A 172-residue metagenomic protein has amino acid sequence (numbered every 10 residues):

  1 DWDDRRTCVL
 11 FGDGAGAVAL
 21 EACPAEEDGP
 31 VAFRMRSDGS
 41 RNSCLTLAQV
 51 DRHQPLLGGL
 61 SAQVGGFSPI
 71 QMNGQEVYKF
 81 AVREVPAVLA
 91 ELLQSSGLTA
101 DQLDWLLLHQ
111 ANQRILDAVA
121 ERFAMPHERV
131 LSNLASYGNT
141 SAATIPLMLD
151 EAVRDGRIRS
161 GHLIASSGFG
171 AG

Functional and structural regions predicted by a protein language model:
W2-K79, R83, A87: Condensing-enzyme catalytic core mediating Claisen C-C bond formation in acyl metabolism
V50-D104, I115-F123, M148, A152 (+1 more regions): Conserved active-site "lid/cap" helical segment
V82, P86, D104-G172: Claisen-condensing/thiolase-fold acyl-transfer catalytic domains that form or cleave C-C bonds in fatty acid
